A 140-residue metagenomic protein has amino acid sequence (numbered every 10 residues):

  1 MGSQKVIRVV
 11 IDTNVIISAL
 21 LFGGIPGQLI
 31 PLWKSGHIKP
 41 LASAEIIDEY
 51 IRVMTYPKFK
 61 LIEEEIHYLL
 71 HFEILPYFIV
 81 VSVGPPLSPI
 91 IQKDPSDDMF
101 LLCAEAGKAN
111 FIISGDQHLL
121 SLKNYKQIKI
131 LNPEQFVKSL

Functional and structural regions predicted by a protein language model:
M1-G27: Metal-dependent nucleic-acid phosphoesterase active-site entry motif
I11, G27-P57: PIN/NYN-family metal-dependent endoribonuclease catalytic core
D12-T13, A42-S43, G115-D116, N132: A secondary-structure boundary/capping signal
I16-G23, A44-I66: A short secondary-structure junction motif
V53, K58-G84, S88: Helix-adjacent hinge/juxtasegments
Y77-F111, Q117: Active-site neighborhoods of divalent-metal-dependent phosphate/nucleic-acid chemistry enzymes
G107-I113, Q117-L140: Acidic, PIN/NYN-like endoribonuclease modules and their adjacent C-terminal/linker elements
